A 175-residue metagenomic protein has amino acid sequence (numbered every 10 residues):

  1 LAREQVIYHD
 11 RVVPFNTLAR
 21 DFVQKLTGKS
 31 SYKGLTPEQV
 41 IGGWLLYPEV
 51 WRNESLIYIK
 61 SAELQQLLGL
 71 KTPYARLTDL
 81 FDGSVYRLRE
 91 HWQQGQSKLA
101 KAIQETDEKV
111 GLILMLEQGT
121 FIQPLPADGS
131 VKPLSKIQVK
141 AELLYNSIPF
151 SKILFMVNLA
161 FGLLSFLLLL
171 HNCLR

Functional and structural regions predicted by a protein language model:
L1-I153: Soluble extramembrane regions of membrane proteins in the secretory/endomembrane system
F150-L174: Selective detector of the "anchor" transmembrane alpha-helix that sits immediately C-terminal
